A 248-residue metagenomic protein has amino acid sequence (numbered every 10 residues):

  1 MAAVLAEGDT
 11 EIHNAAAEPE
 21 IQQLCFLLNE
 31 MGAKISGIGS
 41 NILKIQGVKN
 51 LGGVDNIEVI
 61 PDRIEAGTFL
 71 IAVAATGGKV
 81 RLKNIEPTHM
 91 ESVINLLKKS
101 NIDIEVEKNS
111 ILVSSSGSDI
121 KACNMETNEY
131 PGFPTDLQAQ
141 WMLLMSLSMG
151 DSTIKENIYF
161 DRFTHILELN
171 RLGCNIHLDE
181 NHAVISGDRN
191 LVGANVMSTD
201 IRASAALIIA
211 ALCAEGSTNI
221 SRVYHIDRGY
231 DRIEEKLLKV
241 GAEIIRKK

Functional and structural regions predicted by a protein language model:
M1-K248: Short, structured segments at the rim of ligand-binding sites
